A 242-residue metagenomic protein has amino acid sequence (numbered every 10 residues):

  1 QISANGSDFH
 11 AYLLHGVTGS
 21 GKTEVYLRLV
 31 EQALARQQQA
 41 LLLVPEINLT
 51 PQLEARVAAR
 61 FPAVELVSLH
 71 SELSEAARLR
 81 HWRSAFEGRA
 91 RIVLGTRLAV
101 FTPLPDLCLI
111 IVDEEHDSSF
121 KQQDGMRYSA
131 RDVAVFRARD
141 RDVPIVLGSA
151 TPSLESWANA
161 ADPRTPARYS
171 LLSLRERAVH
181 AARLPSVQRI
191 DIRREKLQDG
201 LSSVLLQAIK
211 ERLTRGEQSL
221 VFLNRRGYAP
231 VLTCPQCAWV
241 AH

Functional and structural regions predicted by a protein language model:
S7-L14, K22, Q37-A40, R89-R91 (+1 more regions): Pre-Walker A (Motif I) flank of P-loop NTPase domains
H15, A33, Q38-E46, V67-L69 (+1 more regions): Conserved RecA-like ASCE P-loop NTPase motor core of nucleic-acid helicases/translocases
S20-V25, Q32, R36-A59: Conserved Walker A/P-loop ATP-binding site and its immediately adjacent core in helicase/helicase-like ATPase domains
Q39-L41, F61-L73, L172-L174, H242: Conserved RecA-like helicase motor-core motifs
R56-P62, L69-V93, L107, P163: Conserved motor-coupling elements within RecA-like helicase/translocase cores
V67-E75, D117-Y128, R193-D199: Flexible beta-alpha connector loops of hexameric P-loop NTPases
A99-V146: SF2 helicase catalytic motif II
R131-Q236, V240: Conserved interdomain linker/interface between the two RecA-like ATPase lobes of SF2 helicase motors
